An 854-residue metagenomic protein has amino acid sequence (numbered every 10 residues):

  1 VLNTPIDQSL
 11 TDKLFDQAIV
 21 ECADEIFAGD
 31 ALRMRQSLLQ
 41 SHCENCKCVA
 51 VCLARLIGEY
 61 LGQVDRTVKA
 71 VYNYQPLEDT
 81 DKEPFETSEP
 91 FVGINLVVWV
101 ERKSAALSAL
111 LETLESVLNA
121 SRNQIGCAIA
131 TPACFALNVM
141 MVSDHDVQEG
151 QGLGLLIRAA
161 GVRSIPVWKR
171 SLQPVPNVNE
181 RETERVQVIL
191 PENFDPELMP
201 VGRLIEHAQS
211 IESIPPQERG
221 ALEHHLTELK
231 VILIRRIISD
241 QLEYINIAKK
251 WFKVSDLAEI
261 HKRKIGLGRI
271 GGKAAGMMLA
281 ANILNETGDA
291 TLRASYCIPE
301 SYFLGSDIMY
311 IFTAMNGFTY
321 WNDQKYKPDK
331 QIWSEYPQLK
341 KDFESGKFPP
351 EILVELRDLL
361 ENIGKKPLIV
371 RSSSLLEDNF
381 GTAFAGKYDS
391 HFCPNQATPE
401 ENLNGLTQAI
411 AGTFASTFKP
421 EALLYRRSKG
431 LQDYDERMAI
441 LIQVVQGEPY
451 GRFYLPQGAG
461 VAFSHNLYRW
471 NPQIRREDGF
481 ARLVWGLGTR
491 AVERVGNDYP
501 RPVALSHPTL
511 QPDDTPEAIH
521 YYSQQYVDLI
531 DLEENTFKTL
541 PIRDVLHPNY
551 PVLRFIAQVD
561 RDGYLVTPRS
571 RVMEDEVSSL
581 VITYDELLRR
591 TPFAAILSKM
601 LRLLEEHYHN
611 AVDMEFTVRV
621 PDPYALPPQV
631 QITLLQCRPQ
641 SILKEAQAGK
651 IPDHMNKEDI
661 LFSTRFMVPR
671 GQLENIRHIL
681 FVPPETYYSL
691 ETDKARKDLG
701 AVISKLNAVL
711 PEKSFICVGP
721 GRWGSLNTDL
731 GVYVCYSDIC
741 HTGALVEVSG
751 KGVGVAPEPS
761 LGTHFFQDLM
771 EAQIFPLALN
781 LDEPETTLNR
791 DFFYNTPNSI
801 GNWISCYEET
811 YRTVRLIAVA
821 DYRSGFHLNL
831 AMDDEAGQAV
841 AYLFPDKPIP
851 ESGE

Functional and structural regions predicted by a protein language model:
L2-V175, A820-E854: Catalytic core of pol beta-like nucleotidyltransferases
Q187-D256, N282: His/Asp/Glu-rich acidic catalytic environments and adjacent acidic regulatory segments
S239-T291, G346-V755, D768, C806-E854: Conserved mixed alpha/beta core segments that line enzyme active sites in large multi-domain catalysts
A280-E286, M309-N316: Short active-site loop/helix that positions an aromatic residue
A290-I298: An N-terminal structural lobe/cap that precedes and organizes the functional/catalytic core across diverse proteins
S301: Conserved, mostly hydrophobic/aromatic
F318-E344: N-terminal leader/propeptide and maturation segments of large enzyme subunits in energy/redox metabolism and hydrolases
G750-S799: Polybasic, proline/glycine-rich intrinsically disordered low-complexity segments
